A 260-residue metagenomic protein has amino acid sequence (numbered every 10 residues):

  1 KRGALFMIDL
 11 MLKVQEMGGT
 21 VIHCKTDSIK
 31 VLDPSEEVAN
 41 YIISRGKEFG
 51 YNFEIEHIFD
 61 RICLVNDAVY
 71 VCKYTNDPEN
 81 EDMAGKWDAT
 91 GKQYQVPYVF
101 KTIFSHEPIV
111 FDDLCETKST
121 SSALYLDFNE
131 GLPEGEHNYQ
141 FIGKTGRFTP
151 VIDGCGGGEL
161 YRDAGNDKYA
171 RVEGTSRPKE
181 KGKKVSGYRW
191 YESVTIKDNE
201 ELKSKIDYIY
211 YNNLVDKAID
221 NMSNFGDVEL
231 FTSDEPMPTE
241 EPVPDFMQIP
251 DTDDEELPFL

Functional and structural regions predicted by a protein language model:
K1: Conserved polymerase palm-domain catalytic core
A4, I8, E36-P244, L260: C-terminal, non-catalytic extensions of nucleic-acid polymerases
L5-C24: Active-site palm subdomain of RNA-directed nucleic acid polymerases
I22, S44-G46, P250: Sterically constrained small-residue positions within well-ordered secondary structures of folded domains
D27: Catalytic cores of extracellular degradative/oxidative enzymes
K30-S35: Short beta-strand-to-loop capping motifs
P244-L260: Short acidic DE-rich linear segments
